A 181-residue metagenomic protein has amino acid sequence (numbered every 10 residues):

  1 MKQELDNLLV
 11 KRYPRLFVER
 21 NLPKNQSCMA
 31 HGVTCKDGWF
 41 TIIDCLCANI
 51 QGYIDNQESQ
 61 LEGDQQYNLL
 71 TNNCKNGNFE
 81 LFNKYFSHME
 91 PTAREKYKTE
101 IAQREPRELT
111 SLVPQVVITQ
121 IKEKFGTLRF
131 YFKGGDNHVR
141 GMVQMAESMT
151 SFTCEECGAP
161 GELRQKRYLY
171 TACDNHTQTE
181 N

Functional and structural regions predicted by a protein language model:
M1-R140: Long, charged N-terminal interaction/targeting segments
Q65-N68, C157, T179: Charge-rich, low-complexity amphipathic helices in intrinsically disordered tails/linkers adjacent to domains
F132-G134, T150, G161: Short leucine-rich amphipathic alpha-helical surface patches
M142-F152, L163-R167: Short, flexible, mixed-charge glycine/proline-rich loop motifs that serve as phosphate/nucleic-acid-contacting
C154-C157, C173: Short cysteine-rich clusters marking metal-coordination/redox-active sites
A159-P160, Y170: Basic (Lys/Arg-enriched) interaction patch that binds polyanionic ligands
P160-L163, Q178-N181: Short functional micro-motifs and their immediate structural scaffolds
R167-Q178: Cysteine-rich micro-motifs
